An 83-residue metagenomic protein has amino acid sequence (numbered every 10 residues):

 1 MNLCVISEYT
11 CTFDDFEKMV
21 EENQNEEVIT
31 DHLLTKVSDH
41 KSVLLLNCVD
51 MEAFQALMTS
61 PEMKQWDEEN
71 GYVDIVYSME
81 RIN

Functional and structural regions predicted by a protein language model:
M1-W66, V73-N83: Short S/T/G/P-rich N-terminal loop/turn motif that feeds into the first structured element of a domain
